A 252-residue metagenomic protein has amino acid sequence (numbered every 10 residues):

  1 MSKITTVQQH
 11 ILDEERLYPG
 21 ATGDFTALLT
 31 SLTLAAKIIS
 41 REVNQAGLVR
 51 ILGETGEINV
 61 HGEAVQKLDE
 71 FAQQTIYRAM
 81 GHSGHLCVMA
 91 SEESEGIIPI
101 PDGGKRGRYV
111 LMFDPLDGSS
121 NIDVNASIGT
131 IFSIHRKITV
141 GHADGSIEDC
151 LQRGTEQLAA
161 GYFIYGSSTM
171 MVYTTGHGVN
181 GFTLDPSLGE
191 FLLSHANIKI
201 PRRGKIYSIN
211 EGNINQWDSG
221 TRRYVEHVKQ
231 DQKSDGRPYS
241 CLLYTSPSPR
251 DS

Functional and structural regions predicted by a protein language model:
M1-K67: Conserved phosphate-binding loops in N-terminal lobes of ATP-dependent enzymes of the actin/Hsp70/sugar-kinase
A36-G47, M80, G84, K229-Q232: Structural signal for hydrophobic packing residues in well-ordered secondary-structure cores of soluble enzyme domains
G53-V110: N-terminal assembly/interaction segments in proteins that build large macromolecular machines
G84-E92, S120, T139-A143, N180-G181: Short secondary-structure capping/junction motifs at helix and strand boundaries
R106-H177: DPxDG-like acidic metal-binding loop motif
L158-G161, L184, I200-L243: Catalytic core of tubulin tyrosine ligase-like
A159-G161, S167-L193, I198-I209: Eukaryotic endomembrane system proteins
Y244, P249-S252: Single conserved hydrophobic/aromatic residue that forms the stacking wall/gate of nucleotide- or nucleobase-binding
